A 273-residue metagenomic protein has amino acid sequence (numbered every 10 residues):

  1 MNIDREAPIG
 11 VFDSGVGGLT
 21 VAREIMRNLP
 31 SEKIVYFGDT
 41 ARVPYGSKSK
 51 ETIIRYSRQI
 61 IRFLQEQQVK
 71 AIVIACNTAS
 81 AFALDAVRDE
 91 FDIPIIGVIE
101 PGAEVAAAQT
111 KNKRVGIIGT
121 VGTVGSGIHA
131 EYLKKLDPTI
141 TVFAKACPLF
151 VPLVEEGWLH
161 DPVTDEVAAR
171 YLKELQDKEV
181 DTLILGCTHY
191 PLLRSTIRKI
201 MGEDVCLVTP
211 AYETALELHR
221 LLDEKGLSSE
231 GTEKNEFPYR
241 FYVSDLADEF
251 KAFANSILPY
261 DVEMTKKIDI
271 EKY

Functional and structural regions predicted by a protein language model:
M1-Y273: Non-catalytic structural scaffold of enzyme domains
